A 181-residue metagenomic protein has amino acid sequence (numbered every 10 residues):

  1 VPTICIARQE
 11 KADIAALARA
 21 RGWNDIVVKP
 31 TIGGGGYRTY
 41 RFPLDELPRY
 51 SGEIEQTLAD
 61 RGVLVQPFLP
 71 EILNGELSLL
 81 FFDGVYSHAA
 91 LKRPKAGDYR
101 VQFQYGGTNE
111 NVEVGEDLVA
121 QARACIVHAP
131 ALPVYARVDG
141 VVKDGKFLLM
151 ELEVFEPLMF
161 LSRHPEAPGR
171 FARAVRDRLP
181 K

Functional and structural regions predicted by a protein language model:
V1-T39: A conserved helix-loop-beta module that forms one wall/lid of the active-site cleft in ATP-utilizing catalytic domains
P2, D25-V28, V63-P67, V134-D139: A short linear hydrophobic-aromatic micro-motif
I14-A18, E53-I54, A122, V175: Generic hydrophobic alpha-helical segments
G22, G35-I126, P130, V141 (+1 more regions): Phosphate-binding site of ATP-dependent enzymes
D98-Y99, E113-K181: ATP-dependent carboxylate activation and anion-phosphoryl transfer catalytic cores that bind Mg-ATP to form
